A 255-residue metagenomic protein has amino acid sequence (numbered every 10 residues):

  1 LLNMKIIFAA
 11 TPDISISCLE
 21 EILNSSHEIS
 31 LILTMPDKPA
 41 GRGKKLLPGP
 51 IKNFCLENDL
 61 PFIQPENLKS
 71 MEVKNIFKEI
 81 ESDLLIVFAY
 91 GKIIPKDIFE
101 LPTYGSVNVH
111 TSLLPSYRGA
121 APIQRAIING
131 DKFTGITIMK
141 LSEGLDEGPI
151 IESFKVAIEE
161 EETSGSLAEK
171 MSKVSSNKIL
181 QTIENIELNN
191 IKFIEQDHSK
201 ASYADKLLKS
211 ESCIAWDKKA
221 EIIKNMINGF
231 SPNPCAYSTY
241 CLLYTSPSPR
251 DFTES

Functional and structural regions predicted by a protein language model:
M4-R42: N-terminal Rossmann-like dinucleotide-binding module
P12-I14, E66-K69, Y90-I93, F230: Short beta->alpha connector loops
S25, M35, L84-Y203, S210: Donor/substrate-binding cores of folate-linked one-carbon enzymes
S30-L31, P61-I80, I93-V109: Internal alpha/beta domain cores that form substrate/cofactor-binding pockets in large enzymes and binding proteins
M35, P39-E81: N-terminal glycine-/serine-/threonine-rich beta1-alpha1-beta2 phosphate-ribose binding loop of Rossmann-like
H198-S246: Internal anion-binding site segments
Y244-S255: Single conserved hydrophobic/aromatic residue that forms the stacking wall/gate of nucleotide- or nucleobase-binding
